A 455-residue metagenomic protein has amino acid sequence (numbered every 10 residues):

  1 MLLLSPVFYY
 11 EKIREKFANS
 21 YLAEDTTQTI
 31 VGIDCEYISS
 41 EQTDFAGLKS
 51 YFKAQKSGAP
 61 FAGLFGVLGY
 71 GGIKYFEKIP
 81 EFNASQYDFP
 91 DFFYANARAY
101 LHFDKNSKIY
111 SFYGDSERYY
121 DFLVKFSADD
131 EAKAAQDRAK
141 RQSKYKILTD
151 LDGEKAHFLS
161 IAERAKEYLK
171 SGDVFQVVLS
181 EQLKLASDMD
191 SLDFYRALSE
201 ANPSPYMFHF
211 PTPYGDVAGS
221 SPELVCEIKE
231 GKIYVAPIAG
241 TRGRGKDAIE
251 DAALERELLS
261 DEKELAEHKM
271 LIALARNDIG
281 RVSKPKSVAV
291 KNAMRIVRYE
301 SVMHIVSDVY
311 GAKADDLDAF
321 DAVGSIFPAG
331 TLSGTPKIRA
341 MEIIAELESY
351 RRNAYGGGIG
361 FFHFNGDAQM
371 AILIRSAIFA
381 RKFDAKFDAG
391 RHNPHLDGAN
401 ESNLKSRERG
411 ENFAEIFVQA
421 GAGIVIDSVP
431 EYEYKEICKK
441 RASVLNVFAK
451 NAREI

Functional and structural regions predicted by a protein language model:
M1-D388, K405, R409-I455: Extended alpha-helical targeting/anchoring segments, especially N-terminal organellar/secretory targeting helices
R391-P394: Intrinsically disordered, low-complexity cationic segments
